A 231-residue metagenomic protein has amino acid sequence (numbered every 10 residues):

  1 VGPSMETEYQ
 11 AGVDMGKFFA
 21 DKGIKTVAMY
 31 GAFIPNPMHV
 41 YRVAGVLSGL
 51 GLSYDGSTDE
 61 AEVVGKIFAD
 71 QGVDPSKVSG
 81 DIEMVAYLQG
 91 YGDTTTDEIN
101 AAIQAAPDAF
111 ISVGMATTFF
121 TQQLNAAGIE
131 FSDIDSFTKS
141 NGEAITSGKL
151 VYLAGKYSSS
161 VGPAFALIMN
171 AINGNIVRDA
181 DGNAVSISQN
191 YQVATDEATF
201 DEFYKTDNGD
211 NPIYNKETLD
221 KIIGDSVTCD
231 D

Functional and structural regions predicted by a protein language model:
V1-E6, G31-N36, V85-L88, N100 (+2 more regions): Second-shell loop/turn segments in exported
G2-A28, Y41, T95, F137-N141 (+1 more regions): Hydrophobic alpha-helical segments within soluble ligand-binding/sensing domains
A11-D14, P37-K77: Short, solvent-exposed amphipathic alpha-helices that sit in or adjacent to ligand/effector-binding or catalytic
K17-K25, L47-D55, N100-Q104, Q122-A126 (+2 more regions): Sec-exported extracytoplasmic/periplasmic mature domains
F33-P37, Y91-D93, G114-F119, S136-N141 (+1 more regions): Solvent-exposed loop/turn segments at secondary-structure junctions within structured extracellular/periplasmic domains
S53, F165-D231: Hinge/cleft segment of the Venus flytrap/periplasmic-binding protein
V64-Q104, F119: Structural motif
F110-K149, L153: Venus flytrap/periplasmic-binding-protein-like
